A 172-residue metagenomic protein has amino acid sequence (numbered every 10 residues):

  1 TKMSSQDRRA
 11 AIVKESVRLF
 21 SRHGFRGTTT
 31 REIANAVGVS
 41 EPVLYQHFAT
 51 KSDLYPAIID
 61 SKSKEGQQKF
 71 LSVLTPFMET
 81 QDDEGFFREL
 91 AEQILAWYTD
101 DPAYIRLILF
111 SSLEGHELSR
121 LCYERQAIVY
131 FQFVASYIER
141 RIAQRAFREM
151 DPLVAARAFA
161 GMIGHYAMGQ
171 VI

Functional and structural regions predicted by a protein language model:
T1, F110, R120, E124 (+1 more regions): Hydrophobic/aromatic-rich alpha-helical bundle segments in the mid-to-C-terminal region
T1-D7, L71-T75: N-terminal intrinsically disordered/low-complexity leader segments
A11, L19-D53, A57-S61: Helix-turn-helix
V13, I59, S63, F87 (+2 more regions): Amphipathic, non-transmembrane alpha-helical scaffold segments
A57, F70-A103, P152-F159: Hydrophobic alpha-helical connector segments
L74-P76, T99-R120, M168-I172: Amphipathic alpha-helical segments used for helix-helix packing
T99-D100, L107, E117-Q144, L153-V154: Amphipathic alpha-helical packing segments from all-alpha helical-bundle domains
